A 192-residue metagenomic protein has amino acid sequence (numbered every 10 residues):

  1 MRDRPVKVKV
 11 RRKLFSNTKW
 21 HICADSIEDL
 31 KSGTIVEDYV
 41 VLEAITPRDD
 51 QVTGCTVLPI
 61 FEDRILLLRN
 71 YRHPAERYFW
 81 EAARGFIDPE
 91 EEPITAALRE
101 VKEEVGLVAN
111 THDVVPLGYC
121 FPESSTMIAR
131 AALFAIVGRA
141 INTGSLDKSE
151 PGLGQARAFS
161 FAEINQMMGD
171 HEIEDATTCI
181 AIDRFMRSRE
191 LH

Functional and structural regions predicted by a protein language model:
M1-R2, V6, R11, P74-F79 (+5 more regions): Nudix hydrolase/Nudix homology domain
R2, R11, A44, Q51-R99 (+1 more regions): Conserved Nudix-box catalytic region and its N-terminal flanking loop in Nudix hydrolases and closely related
R12-L14, A44-I45, G118-E123: Short, solvent-exposed loop/turn elements at beta->coil junctions and helix N-caps that rim active or binding pockets
L14-T56: Acidic, metal-coordinating catalytic segment for phosphate/diphosphate chemistry, firing primarily on the Nudix
I22-A24, L58, L67, L133-A135 (+1 more regions): Conserved hydrophobic/aromatic beta-strand scaffold that supports enzyme active sites
S26-K31, E123-T143: Active-site-adjacent beta-strand/loop module that shapes the phosphate/pyrophosphate-binding cleft
L30-S32, F61-R64, Y71, V137-I141 (+1 more regions): Short loop segments at secondary-structure junctions
V108-L117: A short coil-to-beta-strand element that immediately follows conserved catalytic motifs
